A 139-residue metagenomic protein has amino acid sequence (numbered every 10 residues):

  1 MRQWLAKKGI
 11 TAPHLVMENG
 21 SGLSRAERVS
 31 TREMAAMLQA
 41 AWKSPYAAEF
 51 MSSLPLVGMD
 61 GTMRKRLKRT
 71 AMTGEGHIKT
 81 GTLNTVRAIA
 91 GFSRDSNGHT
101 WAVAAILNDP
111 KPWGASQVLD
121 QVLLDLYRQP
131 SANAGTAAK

Functional and structural regions predicted by a protein language model:
M1-A6, I10, D120-K139: Short, gly/Ser/Thr-rich active-site loops of penicillin-recognizing serine hydrolases
M1-M37, A41-A48: A small/polar active-site loop signature that marks catalytic segments
E18-G20, S53-V57, T80, A105-D109: Active-site-proximal beta-strand/loop segments in catalytic clefts of secreted hydrolases
S44-G61, V122: Active/binding-pocket-proximal capping segment
K65-D95: Short, Gly/Ser/Thr-enriched beta-strand-loop segments that form substrate-interacting elements of hydrolase/peptidase
A90, H99-D109: Short, well-ordered beta-strand elements
N108-V118: A short acidic/glycine-rich loop-to-helix N-cap element
